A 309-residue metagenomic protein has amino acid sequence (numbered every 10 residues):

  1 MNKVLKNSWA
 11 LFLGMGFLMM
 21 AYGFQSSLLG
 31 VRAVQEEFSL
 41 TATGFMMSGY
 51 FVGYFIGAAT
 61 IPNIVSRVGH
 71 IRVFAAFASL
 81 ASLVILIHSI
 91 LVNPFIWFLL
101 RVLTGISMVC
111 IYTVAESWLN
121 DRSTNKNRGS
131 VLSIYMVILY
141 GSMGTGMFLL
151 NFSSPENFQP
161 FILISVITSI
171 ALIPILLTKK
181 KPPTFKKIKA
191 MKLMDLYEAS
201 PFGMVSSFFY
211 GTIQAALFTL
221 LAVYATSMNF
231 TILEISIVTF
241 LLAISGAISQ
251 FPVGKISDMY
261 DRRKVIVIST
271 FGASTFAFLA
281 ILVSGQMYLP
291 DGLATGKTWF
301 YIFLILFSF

Functional and structural regions predicted by a protein language model:
N2-F51, S200-S207, T212-Y224, M228 (+1 more regions): Helix-loop boundary and gating motifs at the non-cytosolic
L11, F95-R101, G203, L289-P290 (+1 more regions): Short hydrophobic/alpha-helical segments at membrane-entry points of transmembrane helices in Major Facilitator
F51-A59, M143-G144, A243-F251: Residue-level signature of mid-helix packing/kink "hotspots" within the transmembrane helices of 12-pass Major
G57-H70, S154, S249-D261: Helix-to-loop junctions at the C-terminal end of transmembrane segments in multipass secondary transporters
R72-L86, S165, K264-L279: Structural signature of the two symmetry-related core transmembrane helices
V102-V137: Cytoplasmic helix-loop-helix junction between adjacent transmembrane helices in 12-TM secondary transporters
L150-N151, S165-F185: C-terminal membrane-cytosol helix-exit motif in multi-pass small-molecule transporters
R263-F309: C-terminal transmembrane helical hairpin of 12-TM major facilitator-type secondary transporters
